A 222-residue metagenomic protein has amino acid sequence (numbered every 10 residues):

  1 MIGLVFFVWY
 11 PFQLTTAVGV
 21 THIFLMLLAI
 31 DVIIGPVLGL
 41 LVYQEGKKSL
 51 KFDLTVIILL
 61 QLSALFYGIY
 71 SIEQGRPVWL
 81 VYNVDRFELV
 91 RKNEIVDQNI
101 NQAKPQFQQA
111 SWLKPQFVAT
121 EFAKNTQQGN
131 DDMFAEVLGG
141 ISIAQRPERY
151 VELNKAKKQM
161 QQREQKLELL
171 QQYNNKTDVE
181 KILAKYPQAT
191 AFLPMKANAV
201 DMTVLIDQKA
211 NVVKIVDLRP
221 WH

Functional and structural regions predicted by a protein language model:
M1-V42: Membrane-embedded alpha-helical segments of integral membrane proteins
V32-V37, E88-W112: Short extracytoplasmic
V37, L41, E45, G68-S71: Hydrophobic membrane-targeting alpha-helices
Q44-F52: Membrane-interface helix-boundary motifs at transmembrane edges
F52-E73: Internal/C-terminal transmembrane anchor helices
S71-V90: Alpha-helical transmembrane signal-anchor/signal-peptide segments
Q98-H222: Extracytosolic and intramembrane catalytic regions of membrane-associated proteins in envelope/secretory systems
